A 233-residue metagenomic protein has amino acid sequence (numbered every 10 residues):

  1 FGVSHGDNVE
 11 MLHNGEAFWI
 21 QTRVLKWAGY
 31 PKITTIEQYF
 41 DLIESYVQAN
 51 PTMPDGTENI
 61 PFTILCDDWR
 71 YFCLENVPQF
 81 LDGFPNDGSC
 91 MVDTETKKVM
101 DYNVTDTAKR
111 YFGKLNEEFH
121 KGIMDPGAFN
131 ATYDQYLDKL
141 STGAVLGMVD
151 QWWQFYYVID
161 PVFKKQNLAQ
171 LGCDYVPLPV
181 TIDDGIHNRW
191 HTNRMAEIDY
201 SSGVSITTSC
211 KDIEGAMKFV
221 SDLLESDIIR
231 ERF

Functional and structural regions predicted by a protein language model:
F1-F233: Extracytoplasmic/secretory soluble proteins
